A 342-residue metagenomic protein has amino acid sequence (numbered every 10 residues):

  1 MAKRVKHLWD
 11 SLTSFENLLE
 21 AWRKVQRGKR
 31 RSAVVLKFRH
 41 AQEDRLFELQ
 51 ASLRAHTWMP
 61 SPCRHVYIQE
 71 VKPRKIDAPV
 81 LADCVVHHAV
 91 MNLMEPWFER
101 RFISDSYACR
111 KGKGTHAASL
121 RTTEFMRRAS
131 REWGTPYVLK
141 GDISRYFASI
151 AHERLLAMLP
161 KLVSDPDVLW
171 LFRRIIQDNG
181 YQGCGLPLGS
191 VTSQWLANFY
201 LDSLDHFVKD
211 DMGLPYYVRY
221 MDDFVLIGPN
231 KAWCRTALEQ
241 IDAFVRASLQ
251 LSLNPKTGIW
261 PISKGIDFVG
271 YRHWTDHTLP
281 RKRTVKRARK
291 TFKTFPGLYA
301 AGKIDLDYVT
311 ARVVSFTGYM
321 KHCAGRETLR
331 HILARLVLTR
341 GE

Functional and structural regions predicted by a protein language model:
M1-L155, P160-S164, G180: Conserved two-metal-ion catalytic palm core of "right-hand" nucleic acid polymerases, unifying RNA-dependent RNA
M1-S11, A243, R335-E342: Intrinsically disordered, low-complexity and often Lys/Arg-enriched segments
V35, G114, P187, V191 (+1 more regions): Gly/Ser/Thr-rich beta-alpha loop segments that engage phosphate groups in nucleotides
R45, S52-L53, D105, R121-M221 (+5 more regions): Conserved polymerase palm-domain catalytic core
S61-C63, V218-D222, N254-K256: Short Gly/Ser/Thr- and Asp/Glu-enriched loop/turn motifs at secondary-structure junctions
P79, H88, A232-T236, L253-E342: Right-hand nucleic-acid polymerase module
A89-L93, L238-I241, V245: PAPS/PAP-binding and catalytic site of the sulfotransferase fold
